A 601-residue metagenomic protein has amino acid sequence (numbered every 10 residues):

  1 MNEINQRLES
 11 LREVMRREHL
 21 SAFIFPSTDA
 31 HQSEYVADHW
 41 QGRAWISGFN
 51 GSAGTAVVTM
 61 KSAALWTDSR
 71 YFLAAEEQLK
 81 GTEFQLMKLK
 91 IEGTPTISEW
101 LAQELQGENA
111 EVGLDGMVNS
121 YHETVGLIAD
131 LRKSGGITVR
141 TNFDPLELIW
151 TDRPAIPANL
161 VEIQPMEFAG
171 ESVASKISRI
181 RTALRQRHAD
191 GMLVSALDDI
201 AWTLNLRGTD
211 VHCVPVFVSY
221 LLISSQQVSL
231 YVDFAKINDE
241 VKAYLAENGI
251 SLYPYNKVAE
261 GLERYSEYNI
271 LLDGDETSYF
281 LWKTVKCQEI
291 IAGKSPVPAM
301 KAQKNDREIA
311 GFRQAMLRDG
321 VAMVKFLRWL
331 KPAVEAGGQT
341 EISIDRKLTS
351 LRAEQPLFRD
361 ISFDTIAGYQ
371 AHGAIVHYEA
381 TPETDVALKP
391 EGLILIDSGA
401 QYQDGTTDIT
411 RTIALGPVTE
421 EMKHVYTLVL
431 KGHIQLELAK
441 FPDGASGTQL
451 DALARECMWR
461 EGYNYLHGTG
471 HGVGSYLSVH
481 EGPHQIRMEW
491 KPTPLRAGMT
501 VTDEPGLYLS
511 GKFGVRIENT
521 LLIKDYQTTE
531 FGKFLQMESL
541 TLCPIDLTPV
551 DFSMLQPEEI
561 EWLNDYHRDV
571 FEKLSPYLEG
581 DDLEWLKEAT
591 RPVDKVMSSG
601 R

Functional and structural regions predicted by a protein language model:
M1-R601: Active-site neighborhoods and metal-handling regions in enzymes and metal-associated proteins
